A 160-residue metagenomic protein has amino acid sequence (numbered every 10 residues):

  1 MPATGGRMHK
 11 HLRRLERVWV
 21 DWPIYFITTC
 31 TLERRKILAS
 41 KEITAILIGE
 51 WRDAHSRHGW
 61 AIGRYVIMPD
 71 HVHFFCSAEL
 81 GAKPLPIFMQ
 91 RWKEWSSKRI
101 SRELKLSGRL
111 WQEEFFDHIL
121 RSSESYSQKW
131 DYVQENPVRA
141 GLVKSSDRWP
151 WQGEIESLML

Functional and structural regions predicted by a protein language model:
M1-L160: Short catalytic/metal-binding and nucleic-acid-binding patches
